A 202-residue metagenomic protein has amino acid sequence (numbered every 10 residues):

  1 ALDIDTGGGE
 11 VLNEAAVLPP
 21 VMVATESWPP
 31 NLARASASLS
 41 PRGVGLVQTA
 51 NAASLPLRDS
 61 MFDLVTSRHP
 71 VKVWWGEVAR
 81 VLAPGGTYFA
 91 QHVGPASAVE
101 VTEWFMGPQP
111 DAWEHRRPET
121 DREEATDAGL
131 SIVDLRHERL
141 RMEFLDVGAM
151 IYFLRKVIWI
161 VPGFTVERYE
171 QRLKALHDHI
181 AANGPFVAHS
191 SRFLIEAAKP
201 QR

Functional and structural regions predicted by a protein language model:
L2-L55: Class I SAM-dependent methyltransferase SAM/SAH-binding core
A52-L64: A short acidic, Gly/Pro-enriched loop at the edge of an enzyme's catalytic core that lines a small-molecule cofactor
D63, R68-H69, Q91: Residues lining the SAM
V73-F89: A short glycine-rich, Lys/Arg-flanked "PGG" loop and its adjoining helix->strand segment in the class I
V93-A112: Short, glycine-/aromatic-enriched active-site segment of Class I SAM-dependent methyltransferases
G107-T120, I160-G163: Acceptor-substrate binding/catalytic loop of class I
W113-G129, R168: Short alpha-helix
A128-R202: Conserved Class I S-adenosyl-L-methionine
